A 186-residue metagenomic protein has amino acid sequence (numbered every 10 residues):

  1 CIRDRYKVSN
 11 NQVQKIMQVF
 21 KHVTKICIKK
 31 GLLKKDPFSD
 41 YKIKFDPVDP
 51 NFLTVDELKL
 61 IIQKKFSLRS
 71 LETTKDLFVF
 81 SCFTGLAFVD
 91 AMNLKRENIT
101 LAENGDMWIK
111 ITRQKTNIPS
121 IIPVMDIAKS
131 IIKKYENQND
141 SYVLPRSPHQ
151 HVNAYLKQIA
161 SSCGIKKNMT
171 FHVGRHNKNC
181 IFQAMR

Functional and structural regions predicted by a protein language model:
R3, S39-D40, N179: Short, conserved phosphate-binding/catalytic loop or strand-edge motifs used in phosphoryl-/nucleotidyl-transfer
R3-K25, R69-S70, S147, N168-T170: N-terminal core-binding DNA-recognition domain of tyrosine site-specific recombinases/integrases
V8-I16, K29, L33-F88, D106 (+1 more regions): Basic, Lys/Arg- and aromatic-enriched nucleic-acid-binding interface segment
K15, T73-T74, R146-Q150, K166-R186: Short basic/aromatic active-site micro-motif
F20-C27, Y135, F182: Hydrophobic recognition helices of helix-based DNA-binding modules
K29, V79, F83, V89-D90 (+2 more regions): C-terminal catalytic core of tyrosine-transesterase DNA break-rejoin enzymes
K42, V48, E57, N93-K133: Conserved tyrosine-mediated DNA breakage-rejoining catalytic core shared by Y-recombinases
P47, Q114-Q158, G164: C-terminal catalytic core of Y-nucleophile DNA break-rejoin enzymes
